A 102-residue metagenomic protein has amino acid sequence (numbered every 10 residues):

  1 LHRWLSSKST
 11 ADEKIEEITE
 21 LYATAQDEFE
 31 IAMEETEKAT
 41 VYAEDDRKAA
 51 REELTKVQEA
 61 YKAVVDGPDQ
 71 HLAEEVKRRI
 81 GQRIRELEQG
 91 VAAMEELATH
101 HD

Functional and structural regions predicted by a protein language model:
L1-S9: N-terminal mitochondrial targeting presequence
T10-D102: Post-transit mature-domain signature of plant chloroplast proteins, especially small thylakoid membrane and lumen
